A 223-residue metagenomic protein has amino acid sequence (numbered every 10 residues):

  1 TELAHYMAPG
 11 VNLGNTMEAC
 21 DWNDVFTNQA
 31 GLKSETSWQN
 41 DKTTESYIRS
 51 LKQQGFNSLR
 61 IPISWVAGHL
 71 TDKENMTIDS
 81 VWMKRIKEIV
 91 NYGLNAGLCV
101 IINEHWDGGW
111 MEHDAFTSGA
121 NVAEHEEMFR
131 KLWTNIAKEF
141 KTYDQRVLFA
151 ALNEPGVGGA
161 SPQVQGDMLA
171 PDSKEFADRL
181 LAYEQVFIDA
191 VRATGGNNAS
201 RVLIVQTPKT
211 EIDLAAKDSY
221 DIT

Functional and structural regions predicted by a protein language model:
T1-S58: N-terminal carbohydrate-binding accessory modules
G14-A19, S58, S64-H69, W106-W110 (+2 more regions): Solvent-exposed loop/turn segments at secondary-structure junctions within structured extracellular/periplasmic domains
T27-L32, D114-A120, V164-D172: Short glycine/proline- and charge-enriched loop/turn segments that cap or connect secondary-structure elements
T36-L59, H69, K73-W106, W110-A151 (+1 more regions): An active-site-proximal structural segment forming one wall of the substrate-binding cleft that immediately precedes
P62, V100, D221-I222: Proline-rich low-complexity regions
A123-T223: Active-site region of glycoside hydrolase catalytic domains
